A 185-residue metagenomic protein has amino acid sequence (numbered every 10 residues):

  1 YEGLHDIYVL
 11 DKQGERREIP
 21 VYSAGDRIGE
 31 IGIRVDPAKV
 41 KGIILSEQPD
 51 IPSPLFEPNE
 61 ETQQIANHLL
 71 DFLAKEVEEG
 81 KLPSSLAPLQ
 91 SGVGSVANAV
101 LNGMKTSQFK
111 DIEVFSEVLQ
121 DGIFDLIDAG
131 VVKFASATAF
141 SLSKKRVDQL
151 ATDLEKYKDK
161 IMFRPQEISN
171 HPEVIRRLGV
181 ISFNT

Functional and structural regions predicted by a protein language model:
Y1-P88, S95-E117, D121-T185: Conserved phosphate- and dinucleotide-binding cores of soluble alpha/beta proteins, encompassing both enzyme active
